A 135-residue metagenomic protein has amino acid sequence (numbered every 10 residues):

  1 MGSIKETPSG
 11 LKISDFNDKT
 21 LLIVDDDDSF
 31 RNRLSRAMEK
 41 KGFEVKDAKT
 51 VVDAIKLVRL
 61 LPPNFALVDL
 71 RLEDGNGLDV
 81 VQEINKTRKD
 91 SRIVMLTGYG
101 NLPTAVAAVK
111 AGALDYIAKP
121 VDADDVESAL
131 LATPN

Functional and structural regions predicted by a protein language model:
M1-L22: Non-catalytic signal-transmission and effector/linker regions of two-component phosphorelay proteins
D25, D69, T97: Active-site residues of response regulator receiver
R31, E73, T97, N101: The feature encodes the CheY-like receiver
T50, N76-D79: Acidic catalytic/metal-coordinating carboxylates
K56, R71, L78-D90, A107: Short amphipathic alpha-helix used as the core "switch/output" element in two-component signaling
L61-L67, L72, V94: Active-site beta3 strand of CheY-like receiver
N101-P103, I117-L130: C-terminal output helix
